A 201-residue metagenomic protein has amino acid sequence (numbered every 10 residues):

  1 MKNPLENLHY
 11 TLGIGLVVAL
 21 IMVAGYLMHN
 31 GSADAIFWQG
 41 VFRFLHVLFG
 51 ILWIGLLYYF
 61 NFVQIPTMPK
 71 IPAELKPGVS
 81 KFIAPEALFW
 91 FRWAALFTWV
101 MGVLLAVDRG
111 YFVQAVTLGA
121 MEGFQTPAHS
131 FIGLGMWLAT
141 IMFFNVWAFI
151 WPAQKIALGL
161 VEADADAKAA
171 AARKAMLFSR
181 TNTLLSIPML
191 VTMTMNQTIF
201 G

Functional and structural regions predicted by a protein language model:
M1-G201: Polytopic transmembrane helical bundles with strong interfacial aromatic enrichment
